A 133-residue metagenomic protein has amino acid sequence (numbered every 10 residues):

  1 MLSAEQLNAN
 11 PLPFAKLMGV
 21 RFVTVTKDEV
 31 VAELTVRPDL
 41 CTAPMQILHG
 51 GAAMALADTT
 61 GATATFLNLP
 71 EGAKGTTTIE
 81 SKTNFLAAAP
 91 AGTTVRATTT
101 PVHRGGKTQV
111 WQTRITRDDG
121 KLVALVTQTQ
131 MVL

Functional and structural regions predicted by a protein language model:
M1-L133: Terminal targeting signals and extreme-terminal segments of soluble enzymes
